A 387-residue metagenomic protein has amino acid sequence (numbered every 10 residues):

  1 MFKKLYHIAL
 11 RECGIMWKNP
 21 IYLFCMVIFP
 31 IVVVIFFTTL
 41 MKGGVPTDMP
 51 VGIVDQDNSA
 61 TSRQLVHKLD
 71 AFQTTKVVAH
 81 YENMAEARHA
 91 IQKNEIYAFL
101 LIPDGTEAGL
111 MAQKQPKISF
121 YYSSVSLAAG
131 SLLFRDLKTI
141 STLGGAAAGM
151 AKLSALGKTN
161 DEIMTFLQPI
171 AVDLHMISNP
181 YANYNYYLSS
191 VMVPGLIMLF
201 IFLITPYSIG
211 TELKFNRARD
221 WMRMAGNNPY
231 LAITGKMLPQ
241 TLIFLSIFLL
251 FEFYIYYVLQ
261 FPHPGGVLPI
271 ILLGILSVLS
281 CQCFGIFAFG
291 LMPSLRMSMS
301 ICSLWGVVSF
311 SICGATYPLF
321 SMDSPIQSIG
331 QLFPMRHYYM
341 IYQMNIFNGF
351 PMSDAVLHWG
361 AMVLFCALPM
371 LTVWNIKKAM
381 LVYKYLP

Functional and structural regions predicted by a protein language model:
M1-Y186, K378-A379, L386-P387: Extracytoplasmic/periplasmic domains immediately adjacent to an N-terminal transmembrane anchor in multi-pass membrane
F2, Y6-L10, Y186, A225-G226 (+5 more regions): Alpha-helical membrane-protein architecture signal
P20-I21, Y230, R296: Residues that define the loop-to-transmembrane-helix transition and helix capping in multi-pass membrane transporters
L23, V27, L196, T241-L249 (+2 more regions): Hydrophobic alpha-helical transmembrane bundles that constitute the permease/transmembrane domains of multi-pass
M26-V27, S190, G330: Hydrophobic alpha-helical transmembrane segments of integral membrane proteins, especially lipid-exposed positions
V32-I35, H175-I255: Hydrophobic alpha-helical transmembrane segments of multi-pass membrane transport proteins
N58, L250-Y254, P262-P387: Membrane-spanning alpha-helical segments of multipass transporters and channels
